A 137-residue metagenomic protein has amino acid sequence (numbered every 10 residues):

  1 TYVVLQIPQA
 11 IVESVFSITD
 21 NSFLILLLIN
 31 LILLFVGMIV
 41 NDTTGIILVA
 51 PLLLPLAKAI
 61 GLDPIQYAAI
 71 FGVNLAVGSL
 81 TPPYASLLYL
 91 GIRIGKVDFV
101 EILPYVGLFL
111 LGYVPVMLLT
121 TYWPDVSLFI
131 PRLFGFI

Functional and structural regions predicted by a protein language model:
T1-I137: Alpha-helical transmembrane segments of multi-pass membrane transport proteins
